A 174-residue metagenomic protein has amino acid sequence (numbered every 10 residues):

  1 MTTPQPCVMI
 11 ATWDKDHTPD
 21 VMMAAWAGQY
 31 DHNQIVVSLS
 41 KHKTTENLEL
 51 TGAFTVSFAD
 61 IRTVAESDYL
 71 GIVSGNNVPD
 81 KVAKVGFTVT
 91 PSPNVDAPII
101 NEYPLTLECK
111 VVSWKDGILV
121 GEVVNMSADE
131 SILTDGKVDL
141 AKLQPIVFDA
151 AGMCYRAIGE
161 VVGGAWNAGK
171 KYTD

Functional and structural regions predicted by a protein language model:
M1-D174: Basic, polyanion-binding surface patches
